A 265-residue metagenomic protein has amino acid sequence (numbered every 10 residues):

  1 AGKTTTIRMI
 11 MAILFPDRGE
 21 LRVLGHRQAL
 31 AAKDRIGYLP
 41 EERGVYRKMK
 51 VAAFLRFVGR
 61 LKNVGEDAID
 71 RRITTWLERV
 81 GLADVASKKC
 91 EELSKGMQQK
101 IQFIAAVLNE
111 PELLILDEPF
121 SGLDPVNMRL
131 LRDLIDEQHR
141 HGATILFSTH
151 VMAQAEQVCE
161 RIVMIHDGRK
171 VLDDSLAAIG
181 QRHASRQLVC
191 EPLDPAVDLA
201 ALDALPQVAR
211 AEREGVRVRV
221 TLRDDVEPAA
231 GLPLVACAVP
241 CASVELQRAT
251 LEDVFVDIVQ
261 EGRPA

Functional and structural regions predicted by a protein language model:
M11: Helix-to-loop junction immediately C-terminal to a conserved catalytic motif
G19-A32: Conserved ABC transporter NBD signature motif
R56, R60, D67-V85: Conserved ABC ATPase "signature" region
K89-G96: Conserved ABC ATPase signature
E110: Conserved catalytic motifs of ABC-family nucleotide-binding domains
L114-E118: Catalytic Walker B motif of ABC-type/P-loop ATPase nucleotide-binding domains
L130-R223: ABC transporter nucleotide-binding domain
